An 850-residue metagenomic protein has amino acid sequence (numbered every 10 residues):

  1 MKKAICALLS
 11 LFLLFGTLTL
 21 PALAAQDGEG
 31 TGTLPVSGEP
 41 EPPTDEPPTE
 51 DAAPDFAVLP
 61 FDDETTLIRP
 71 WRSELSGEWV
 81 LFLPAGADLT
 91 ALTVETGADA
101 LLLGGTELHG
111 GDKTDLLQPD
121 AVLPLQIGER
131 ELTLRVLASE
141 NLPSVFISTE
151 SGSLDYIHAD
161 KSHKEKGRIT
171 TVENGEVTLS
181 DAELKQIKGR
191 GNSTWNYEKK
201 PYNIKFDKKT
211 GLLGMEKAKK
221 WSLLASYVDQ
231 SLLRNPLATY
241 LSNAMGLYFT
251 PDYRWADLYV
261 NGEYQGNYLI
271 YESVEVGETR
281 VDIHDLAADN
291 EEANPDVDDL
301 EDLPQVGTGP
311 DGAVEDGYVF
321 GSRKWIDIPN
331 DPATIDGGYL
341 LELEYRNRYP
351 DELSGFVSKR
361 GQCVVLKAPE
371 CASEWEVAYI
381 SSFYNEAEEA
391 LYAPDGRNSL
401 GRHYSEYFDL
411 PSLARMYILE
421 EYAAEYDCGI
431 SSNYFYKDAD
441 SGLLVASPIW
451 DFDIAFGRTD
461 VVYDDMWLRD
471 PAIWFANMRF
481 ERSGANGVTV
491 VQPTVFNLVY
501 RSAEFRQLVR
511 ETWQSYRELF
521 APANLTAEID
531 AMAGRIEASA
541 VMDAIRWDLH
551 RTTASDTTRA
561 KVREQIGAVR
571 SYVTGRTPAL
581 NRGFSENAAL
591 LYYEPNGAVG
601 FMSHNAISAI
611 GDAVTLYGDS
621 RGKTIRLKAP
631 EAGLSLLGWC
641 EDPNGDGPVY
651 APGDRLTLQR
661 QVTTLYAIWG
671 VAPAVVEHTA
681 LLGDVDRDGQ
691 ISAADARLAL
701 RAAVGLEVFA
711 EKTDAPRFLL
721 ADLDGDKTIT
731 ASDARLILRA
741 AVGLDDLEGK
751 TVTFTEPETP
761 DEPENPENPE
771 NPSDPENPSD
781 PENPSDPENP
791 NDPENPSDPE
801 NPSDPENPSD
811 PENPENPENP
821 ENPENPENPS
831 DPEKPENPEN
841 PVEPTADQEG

Functional and structural regions predicted by a protein language model:
A4-I5, G16-A25, V671-E776, D780-E782 (+6 more regions): Cellulosome-associated attachment modules in secreted, modular CAZymes
L20-T66, P673-V676, P757-E764, S797-D798 (+3 more regions): Low-complexity, acidic Ser/Thr/Pro-rich repeat tracts that form intrinsically disordered stalk/linker regions of very
G32, G38, P48-Q118, R130-V136: Predominantly extracytoplasmic/ectodomain segments of secreted and cell-surface proteins
T65-W79, E586-L681: Secondary-structure capping and domain/repeat boundary segments
D99-L125, D642-Y666: Serine/threonine-rich, repeat-prone extracellular segments and beta-strand-based repeat modules of secreted/surface
E165-A225, A372-Y379: Conserved oxyanion/phosphate-binding beta-strand-loop segments in alpha/beta enzyme cores
K208-G211, A225, G246-P251, E263-I418: Internal "kinase-insert"/substrate-recognition segments embedded within catalytic cores of ATP-dependent enzymes
Y349, Q362-I430, F435-L590: Middle-to-C-terminal accessory/interaction subdomains
